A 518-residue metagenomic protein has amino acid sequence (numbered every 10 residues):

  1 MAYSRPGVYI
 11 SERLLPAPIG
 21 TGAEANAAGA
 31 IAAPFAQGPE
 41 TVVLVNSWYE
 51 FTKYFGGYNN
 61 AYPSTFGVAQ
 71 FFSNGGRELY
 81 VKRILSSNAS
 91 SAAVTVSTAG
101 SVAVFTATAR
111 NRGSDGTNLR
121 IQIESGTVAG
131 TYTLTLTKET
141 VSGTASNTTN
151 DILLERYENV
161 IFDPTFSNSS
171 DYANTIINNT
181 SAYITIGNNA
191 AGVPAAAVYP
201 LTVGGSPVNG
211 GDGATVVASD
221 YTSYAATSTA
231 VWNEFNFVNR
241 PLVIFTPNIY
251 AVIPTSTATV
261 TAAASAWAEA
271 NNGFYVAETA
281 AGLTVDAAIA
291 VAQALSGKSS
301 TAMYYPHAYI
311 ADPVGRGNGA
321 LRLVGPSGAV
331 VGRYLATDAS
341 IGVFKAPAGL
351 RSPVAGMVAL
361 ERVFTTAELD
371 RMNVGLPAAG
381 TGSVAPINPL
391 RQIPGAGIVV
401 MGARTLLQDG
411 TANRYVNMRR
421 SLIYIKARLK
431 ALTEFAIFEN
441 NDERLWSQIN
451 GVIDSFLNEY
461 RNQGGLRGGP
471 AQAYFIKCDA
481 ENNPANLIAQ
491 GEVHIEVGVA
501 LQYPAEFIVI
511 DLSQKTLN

Functional and structural regions predicted by a protein language model:
M1-S97, T106-R110, A230-N518: Structured, hydrophobic secondary-structure cores that serve as assembly/anchoring elements
S11, L153, F162, I177-N178 (+1 more regions): Residues marking helix boundaries in flexible regions
W48-F55, S91-N174, Q448: Extended, beta-strand-rich, solvent-exposed assembly scaffolds of outer structural proteins
L79, T117-S125, I184, Y474-I476: Generic structural motif
N88-A103, S114-L119, G211-V231: Short linear interaction motifs
S170, N174-T175, T180, D312: Structured, contiguous alpha/beta core segments that scaffold functional sites
I176, S181, A190-A196, L201 (+5 more regions): Charged, gly/pro-rich, cysteine-poor intrinsically disordered low-complexity regions
G192-S223: Long, low-complexity, polar/charged, intrinsically disordered or flexibly structured peripheral segments
